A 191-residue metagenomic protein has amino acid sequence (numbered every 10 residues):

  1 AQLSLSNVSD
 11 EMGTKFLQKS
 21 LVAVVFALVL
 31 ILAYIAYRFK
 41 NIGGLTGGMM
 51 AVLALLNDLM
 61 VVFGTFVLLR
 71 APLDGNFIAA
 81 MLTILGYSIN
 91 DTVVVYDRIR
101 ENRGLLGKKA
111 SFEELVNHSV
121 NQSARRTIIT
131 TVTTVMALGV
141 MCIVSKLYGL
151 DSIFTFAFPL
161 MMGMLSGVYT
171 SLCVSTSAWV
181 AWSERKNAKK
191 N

Functional and structural regions predicted by a protein language model:
A1-N191: A structural signal for conserved, well-ordered secondary-structure elements that form binding/interaction cores
